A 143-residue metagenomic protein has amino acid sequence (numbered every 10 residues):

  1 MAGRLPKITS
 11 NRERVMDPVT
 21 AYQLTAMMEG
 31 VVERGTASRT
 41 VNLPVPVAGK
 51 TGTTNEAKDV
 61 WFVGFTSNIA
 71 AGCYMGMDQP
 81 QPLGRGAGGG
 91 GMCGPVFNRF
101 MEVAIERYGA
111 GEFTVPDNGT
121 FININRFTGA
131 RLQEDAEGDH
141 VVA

Functional and structural regions predicted by a protein language model:
M1-A143: A penicillin-recognizing enzyme superfamily signal
